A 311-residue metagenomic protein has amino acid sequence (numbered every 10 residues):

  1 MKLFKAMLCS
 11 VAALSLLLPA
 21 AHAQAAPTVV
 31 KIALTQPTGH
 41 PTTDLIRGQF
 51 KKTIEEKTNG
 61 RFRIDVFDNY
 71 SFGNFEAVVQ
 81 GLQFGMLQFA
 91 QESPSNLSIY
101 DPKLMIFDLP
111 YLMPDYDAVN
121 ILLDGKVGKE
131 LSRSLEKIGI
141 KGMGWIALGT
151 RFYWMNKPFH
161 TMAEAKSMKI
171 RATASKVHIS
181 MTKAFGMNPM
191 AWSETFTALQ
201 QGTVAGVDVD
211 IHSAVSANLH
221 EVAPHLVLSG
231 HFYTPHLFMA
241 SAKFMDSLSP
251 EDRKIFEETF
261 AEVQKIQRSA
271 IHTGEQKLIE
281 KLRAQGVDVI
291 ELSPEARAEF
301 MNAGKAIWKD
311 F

Functional and structural regions predicted by a protein language model:
M1-S10: Bacterial N-terminal signal peptides that target proteins for export
K2, L17-Q24: Intrinsic low-complexity, intrinsically disordered segments enriched in polar/basic residues
C9-P19: Bacterial N-terminal signal peptides
Q24-A118, K126-F311: N-terminal secretory/targeting leader peptides
